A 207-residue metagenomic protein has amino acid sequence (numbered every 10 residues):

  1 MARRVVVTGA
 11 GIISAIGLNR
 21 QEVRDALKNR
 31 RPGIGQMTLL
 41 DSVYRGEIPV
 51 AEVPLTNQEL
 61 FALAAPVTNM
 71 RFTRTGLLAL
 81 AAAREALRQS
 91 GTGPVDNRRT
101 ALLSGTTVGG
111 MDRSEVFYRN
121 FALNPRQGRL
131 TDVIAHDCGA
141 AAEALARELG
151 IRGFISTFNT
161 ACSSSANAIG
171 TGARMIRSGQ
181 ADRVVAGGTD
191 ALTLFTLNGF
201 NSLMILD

Functional and structural regions predicted by a protein language model:
M1-F154, R174, T193, S202-D207: Conserved "HGTGT" condensation-loop signature of ketosynthase/thiolase-family condensing enzymes that catalyze
F154-T160: Short loop-beta-helix segment that forms the pyridoxal 5′-phosphate
S165: Short conserved active-site loop signatures built around small residues
A168: Active-site histidine-anchored catalytic micro-motif
T171: Internal active-site segments that recognize and position negatively charged phosphoryl groups and nucleotide moieties
Q180-D207: Acyl-CoA/ACP chain-elongation machinery
